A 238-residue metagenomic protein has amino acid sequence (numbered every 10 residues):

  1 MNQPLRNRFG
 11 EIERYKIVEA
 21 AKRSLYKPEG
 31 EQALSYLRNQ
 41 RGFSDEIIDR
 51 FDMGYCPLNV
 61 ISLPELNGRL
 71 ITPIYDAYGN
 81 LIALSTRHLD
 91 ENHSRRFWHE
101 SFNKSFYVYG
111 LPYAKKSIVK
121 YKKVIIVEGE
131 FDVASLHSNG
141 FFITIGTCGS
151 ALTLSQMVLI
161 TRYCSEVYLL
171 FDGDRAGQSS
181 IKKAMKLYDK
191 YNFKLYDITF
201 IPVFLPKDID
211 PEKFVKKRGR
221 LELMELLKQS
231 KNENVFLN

Functional and structural regions predicted by a protein language model:
M1-R69, Y78, I118-V119, N234-N238: TOPRIM metal-binding catalytic domain and adjacent DNA-binding surface shared by DnaG-type primases
G30, G110, A114, G219-R220: Glycine-centered helix-coil hinge/cap
P57-C164, S180-I181: Phosphate-handling DNA/RNA-contact segment within nucleic-acid enzymes
I126, S165-A176, V203-F204: Acidic beta-strand-to-loop metal/phosphate-binding motif
F131, A151, D174-A176, P206-I209: Conserved nucleotide-binding/hydrolysis micro-motifs of P-loop NTPases
A176-M185: Mg2+-dependent endonuclease catalytic cores in nucleic-acid-processing enzymes, primarily RNase H-like
D189-L195: Arginine/glycine-rich "motif VI" loop of SF2 helicases in the C-terminal RecA-like domain
I198-N238: C-terminal or mid-to-C-terminal helical accessory/interaction module adjacent to the motor/catalytic core
